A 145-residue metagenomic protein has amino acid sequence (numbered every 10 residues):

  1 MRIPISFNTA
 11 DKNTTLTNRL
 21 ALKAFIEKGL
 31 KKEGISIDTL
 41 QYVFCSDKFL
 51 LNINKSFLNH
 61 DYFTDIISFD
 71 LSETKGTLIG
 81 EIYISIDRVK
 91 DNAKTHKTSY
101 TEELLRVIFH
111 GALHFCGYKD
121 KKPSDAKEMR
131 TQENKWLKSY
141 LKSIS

Functional and structural regions predicted by a protein language model:
M1-L105, C116-S145: An acidic/histidine-cluster motif and surrounding catalytic segment that typifies divalent-metal-assisted enzyme active
L113: Periplasmic solute-binding protein
